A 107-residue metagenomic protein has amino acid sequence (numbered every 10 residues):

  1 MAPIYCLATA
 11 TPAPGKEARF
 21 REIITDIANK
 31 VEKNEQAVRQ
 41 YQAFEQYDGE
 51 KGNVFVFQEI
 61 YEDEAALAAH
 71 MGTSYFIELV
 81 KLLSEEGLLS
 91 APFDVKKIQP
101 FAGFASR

Functional and structural regions predicted by a protein language model:
M1-L7, V38-Y41: Short N-terminal helix-initiation segments at or just after the protein's N-terminus
A2, Q42-G52, V80-R107: Glycine-rich beta-strand-turn "strand-cap" elements at beta-sheet edges
I4-T11, Q58: Active-site-flanking beta-strand signature of metal-NTP-handling nucleotidyl enzymes and homologous cyclase-like
Y5, T25, G52-V54: Short, surface-exposed coil-to-beta transition loops
T11-F20: Short, surface-exposed ligand-recognition loops at beta-strand->loop->(often short) alpha-helix junctions that present
R19-I23, G52, M71: Generic recognition of short, well-ordered alpha-helical segments
D26-V38, I60-K96: An amphipathic, aromatic/His-enriched active-site/gating alpha helix that lines ligand/cofactor pockets
N29-V56: Short, glycine- and small/hydrophobic-rich beta-strand elements in well-ordered beta-sheets
